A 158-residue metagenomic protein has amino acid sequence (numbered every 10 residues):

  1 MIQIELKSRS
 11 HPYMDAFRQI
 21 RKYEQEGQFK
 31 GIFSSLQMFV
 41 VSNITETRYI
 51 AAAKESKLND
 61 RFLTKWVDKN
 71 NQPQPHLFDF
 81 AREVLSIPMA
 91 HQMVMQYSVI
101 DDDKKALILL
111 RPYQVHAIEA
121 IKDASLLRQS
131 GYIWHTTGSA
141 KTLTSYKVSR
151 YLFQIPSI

Functional and structural regions predicted by a protein language model:
M1-I158: ATP-dependent helicase/translocase motor core
